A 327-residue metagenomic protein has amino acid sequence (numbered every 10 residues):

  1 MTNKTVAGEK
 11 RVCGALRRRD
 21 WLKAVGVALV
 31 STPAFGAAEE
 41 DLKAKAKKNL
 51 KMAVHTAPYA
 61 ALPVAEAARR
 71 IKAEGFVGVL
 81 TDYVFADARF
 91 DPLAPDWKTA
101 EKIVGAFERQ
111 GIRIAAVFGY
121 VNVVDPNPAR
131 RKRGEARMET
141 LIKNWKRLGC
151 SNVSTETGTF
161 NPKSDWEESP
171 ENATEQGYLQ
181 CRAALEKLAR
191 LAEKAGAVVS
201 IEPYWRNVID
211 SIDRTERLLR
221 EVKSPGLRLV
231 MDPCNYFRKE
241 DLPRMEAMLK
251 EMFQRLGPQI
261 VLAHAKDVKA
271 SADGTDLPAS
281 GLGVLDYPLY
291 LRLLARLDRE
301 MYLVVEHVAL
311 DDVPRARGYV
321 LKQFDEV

Functional and structural regions predicted by a protein language model:
M1-L16: N-terminal secretory signal peptides
K23-S31, E39, A46, E66 (+3 more regions): Active-site acidic/histidine proton-transfer and metal-coordination neighborhood in alpha/beta enzyme cores
F35-A61, R69-R70: C-terminal segment of N-terminal export signals and the immediately downstream linker at the start of the mature
N49, A68, V79, R182-V284: Acidic/histidine-rich catalytic cores of soluble enzymes
A61-I71, R133-I142, M245-M252: Short, acidic/polar
A67-V84: Catalytic domains of carbohydrate-active enzymes, especially glycoside hydrolases
I71, V79, F107, W145 (+4 more regions): Conserved, mostly hydrophobic/aromatic
D82-K102: Glycine-rich, proline-tolerant flexible connector loops at the mouths of alpha/beta enzymes
